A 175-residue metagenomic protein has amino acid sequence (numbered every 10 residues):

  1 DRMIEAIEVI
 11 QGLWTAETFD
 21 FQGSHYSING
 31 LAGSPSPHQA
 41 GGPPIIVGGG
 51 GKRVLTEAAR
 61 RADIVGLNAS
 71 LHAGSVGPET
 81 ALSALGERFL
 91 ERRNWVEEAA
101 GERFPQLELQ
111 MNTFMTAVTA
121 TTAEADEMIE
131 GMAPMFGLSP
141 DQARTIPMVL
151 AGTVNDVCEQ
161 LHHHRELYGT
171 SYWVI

Functional and structural regions predicted by a protein language model:
D1-I175: Active-site-adjacent structural elements that line small-molecule/cofactor binding pockets in enzymes
